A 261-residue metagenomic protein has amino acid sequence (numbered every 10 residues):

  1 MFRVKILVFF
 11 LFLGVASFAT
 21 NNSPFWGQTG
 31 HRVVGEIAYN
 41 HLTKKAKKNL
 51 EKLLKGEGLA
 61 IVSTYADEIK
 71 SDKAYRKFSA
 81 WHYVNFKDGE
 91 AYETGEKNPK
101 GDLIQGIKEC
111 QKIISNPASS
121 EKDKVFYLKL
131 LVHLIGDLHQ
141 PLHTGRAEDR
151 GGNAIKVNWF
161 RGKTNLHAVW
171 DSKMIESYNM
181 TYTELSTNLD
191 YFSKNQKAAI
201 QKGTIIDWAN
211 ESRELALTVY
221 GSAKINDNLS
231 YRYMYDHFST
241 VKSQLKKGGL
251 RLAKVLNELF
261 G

Functional and structural regions predicted by a protein language model:
M1-Q28, G261: Bacterial Sec-dependent N-terminal signal peptides
T20-V132, R146-G261: N-terminal, motif-rich segments that launch catalysis or mediate targeting to/interaction with membranes, typified by
L142-H143: Transmembrane alpha-helix/helix-exit interface in multi-pass inner-membrane proteins
